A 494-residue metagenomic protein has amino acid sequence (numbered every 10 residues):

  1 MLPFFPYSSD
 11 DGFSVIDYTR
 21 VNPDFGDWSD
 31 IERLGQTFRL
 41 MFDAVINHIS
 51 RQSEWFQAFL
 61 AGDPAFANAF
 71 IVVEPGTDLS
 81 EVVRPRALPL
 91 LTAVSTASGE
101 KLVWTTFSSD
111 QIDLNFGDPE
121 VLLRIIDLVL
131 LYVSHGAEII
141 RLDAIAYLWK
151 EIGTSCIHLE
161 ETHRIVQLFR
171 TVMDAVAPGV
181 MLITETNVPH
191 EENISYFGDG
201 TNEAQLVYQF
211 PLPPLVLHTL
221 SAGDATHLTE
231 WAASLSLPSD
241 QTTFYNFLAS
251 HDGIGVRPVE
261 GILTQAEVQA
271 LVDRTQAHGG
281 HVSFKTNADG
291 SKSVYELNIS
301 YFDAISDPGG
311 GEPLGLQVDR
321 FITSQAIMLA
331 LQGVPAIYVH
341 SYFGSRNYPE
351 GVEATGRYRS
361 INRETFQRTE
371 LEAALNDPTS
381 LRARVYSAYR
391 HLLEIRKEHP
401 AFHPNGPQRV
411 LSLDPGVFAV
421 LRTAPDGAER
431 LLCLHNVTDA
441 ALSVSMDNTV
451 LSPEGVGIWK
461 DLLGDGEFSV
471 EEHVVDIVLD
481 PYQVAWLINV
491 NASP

Functional and structural regions predicted by a protein language model:
M1-P494: Active-site and adjacent substrate-binding regions of carbohydrate-active enzymes
